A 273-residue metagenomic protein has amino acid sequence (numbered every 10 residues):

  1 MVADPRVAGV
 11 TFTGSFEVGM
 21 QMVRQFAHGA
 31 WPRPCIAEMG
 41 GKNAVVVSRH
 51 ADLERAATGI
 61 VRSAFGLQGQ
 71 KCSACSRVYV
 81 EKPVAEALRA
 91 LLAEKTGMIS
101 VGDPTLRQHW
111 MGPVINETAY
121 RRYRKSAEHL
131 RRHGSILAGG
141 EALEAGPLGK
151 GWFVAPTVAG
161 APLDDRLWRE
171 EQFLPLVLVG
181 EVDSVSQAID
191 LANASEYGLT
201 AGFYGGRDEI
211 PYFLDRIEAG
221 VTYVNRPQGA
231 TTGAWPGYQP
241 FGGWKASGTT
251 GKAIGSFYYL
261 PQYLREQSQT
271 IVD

Functional and structural regions predicted by a protein language model:
P5, G9, E17-L163, S186 (+4 more regions): ALDH superfamily catalytic-core signature
R6-V7, T11, V46, T58 (+4 more regions): Conserved C-terminal structural/oligomerization subdomain of aldehyde/semialdehyde dehydrogenase
